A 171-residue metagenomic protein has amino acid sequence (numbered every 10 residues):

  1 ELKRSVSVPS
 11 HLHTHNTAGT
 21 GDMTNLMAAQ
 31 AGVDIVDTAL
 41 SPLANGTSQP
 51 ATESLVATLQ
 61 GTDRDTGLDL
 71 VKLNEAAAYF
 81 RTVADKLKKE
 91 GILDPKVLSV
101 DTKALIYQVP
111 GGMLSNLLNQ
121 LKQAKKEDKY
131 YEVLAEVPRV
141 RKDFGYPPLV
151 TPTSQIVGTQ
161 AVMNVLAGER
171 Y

Functional and structural regions predicted by a protein language model:
E1-Y171: Catalytic cores and adjacent flexible loops of soluble metabolic enzymes that perform enolate/carbanion chemistry on
